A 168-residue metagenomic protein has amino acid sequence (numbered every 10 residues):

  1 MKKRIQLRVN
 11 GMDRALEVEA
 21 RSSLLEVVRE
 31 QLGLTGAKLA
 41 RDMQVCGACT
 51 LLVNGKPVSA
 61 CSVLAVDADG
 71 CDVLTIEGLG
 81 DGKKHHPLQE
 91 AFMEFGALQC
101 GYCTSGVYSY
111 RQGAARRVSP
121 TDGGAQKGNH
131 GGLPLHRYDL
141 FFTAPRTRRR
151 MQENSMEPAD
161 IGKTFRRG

Functional and structural regions predicted by a protein language model:
M1-G168: Signature of N-terminal electron-transfer/Fe-S-associated modules in redox systems
